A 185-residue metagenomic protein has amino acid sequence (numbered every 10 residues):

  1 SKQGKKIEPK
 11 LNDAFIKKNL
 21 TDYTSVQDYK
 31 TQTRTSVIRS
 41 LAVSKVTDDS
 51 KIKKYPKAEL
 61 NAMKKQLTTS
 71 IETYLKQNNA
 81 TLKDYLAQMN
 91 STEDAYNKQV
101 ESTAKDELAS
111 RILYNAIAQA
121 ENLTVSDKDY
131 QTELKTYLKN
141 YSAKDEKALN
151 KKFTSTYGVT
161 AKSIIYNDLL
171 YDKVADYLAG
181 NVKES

Functional and structural regions predicted by a protein language model:
S1-D94, K105-S185: Peptidyl-prolyl cis-trans isomerase
K98-T103: Conserved interaction-surface patches within small, structured recognition/assembly domains
